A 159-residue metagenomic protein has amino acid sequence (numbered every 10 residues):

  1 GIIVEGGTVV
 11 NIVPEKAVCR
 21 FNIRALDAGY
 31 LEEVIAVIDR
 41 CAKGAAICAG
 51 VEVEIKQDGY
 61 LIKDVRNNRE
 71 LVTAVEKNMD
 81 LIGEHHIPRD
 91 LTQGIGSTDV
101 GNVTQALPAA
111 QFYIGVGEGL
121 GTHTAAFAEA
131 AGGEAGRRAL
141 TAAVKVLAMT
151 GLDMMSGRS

Functional and structural regions predicted by a protein language model:
G1, C19, Q57-D58, D64-R66 (+5 more regions): Functionally constrained cores in energy, signaling, and assembly domains
G1-D80, T92-G101: Midchain, well-structured core segments that form catalytic/ion-binding scaffolds
G50, G83, L107-P108: Residue-level detector of structured alpha->beta connecting loops
L81-I82, L152-S159: Secretory-pathway/membrane protein signature
L81-R89: A local structural motif
P88-V146, T150-M154: Zn-dependent metallopeptidase/amidohydrolase metal-coordination segment
